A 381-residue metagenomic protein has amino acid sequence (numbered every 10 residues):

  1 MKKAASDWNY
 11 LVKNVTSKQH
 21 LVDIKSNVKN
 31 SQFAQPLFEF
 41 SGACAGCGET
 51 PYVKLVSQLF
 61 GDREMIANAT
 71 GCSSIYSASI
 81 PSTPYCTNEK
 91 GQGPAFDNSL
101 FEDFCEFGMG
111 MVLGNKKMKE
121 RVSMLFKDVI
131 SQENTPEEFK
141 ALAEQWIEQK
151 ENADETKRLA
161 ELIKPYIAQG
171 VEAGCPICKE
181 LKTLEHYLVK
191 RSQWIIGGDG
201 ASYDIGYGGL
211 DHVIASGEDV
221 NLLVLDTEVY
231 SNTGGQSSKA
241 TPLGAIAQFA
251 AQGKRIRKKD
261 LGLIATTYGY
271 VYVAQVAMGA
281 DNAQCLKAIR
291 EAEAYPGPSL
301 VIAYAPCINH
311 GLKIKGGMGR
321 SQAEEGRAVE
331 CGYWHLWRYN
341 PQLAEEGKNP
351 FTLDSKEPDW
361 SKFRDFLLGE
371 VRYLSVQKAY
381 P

Functional and structural regions predicted by a protein language model:
M1-V28, Q92: Non-heme iron-sulfur electron-transfer modules
K2, M65-S73, P81, K117 (+4 more regions): Carboxylate/His-rich catalytic cores and anion/metal-binding grooves
A5-W8, K13-T16, Y76-S77, C86 (+4 more regions): Thiamine diphosphate
N27-A43, S99-L113, K117-Q132, Y187-V189 (+2 more regions): Conserved thiamine diphosphate
N30-F33, F38-P81: N-terminal amphipathic, basic-rich helices that act as targeting or association modules
P81-A95, G279, C285-K378: Glycine/aspartate-rich loop-and-adjacent alpha/beta segment that forms the canonical ThDP
L100-A173, E180: N-terminal leader/propeptide and maturation segments of large enzyme subunits in energy/redox metabolism and hydrolases
